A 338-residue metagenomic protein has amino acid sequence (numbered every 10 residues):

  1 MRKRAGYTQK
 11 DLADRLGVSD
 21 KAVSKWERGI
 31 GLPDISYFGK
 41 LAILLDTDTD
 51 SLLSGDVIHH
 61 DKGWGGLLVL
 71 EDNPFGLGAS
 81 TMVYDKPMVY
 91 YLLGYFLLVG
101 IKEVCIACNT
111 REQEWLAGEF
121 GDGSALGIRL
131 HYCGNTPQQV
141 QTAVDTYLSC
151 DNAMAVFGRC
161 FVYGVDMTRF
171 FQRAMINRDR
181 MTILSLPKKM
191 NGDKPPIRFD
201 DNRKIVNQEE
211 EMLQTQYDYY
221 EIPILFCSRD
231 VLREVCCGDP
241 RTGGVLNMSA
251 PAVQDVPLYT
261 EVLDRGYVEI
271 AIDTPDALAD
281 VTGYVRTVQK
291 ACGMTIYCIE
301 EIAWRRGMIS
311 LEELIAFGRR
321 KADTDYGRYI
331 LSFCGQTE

Functional and structural regions predicted by a protein language model:
M1-R15: Short basic helix-loop element that most often maps to the first helix and adjoining turn of HTH DNA-binding modules
T8, S19-A22, D34, D48: Short coil turns linking two alpha-helices in DNA-binding domains
K10, G39, E312: Residues within the helices of the helix-turn-helix
L16-L32, S54-G55: Recognition helix of helix-turn-helix/homeodomain-like DNA-binding domains that insert into the DNA major groove
S36-S51: DNA major-groove recognition helix of helix-turn-helix/homeodomain DNA-binding modules
H59-F120, I128-N135: N-terminal glycine-rich phosphate-binding loop and ensuing alpha1 helix
V99, Q113-D201, V235-C236: Conserved beta-loop-beta/alpha segment of the NTase-like Rossmann-fold superfamily that binds/positions NTPs
N152-M154, V162, T168-I176, K188-N191 (+3 more regions): Catalytic-core segments of class I nucleotidyltransferases/pyrophosphorylases that form NMP-activated intermediates
